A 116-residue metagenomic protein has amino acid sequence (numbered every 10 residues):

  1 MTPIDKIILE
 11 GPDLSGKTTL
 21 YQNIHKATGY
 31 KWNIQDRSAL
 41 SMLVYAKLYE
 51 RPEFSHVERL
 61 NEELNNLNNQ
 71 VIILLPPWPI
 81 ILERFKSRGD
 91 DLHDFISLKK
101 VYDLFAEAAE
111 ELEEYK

Functional and structural regions predicted by a protein language model:
M1-I4: Phosphate-binding P-loop
L9: Hydrophobic anchor at the beta1->P-loop junction of P-loop NTPases
P12-D13: The conserved Walker
G16: Conserved glycine(s) of the Walker
T19-L20: Hydrophobic positions on the alpha1 helix immediately C-terminal to the Walker A/P-loop
K26-L82: Glycine-rich phosphate-binding loop used to anchor ATP phosphates in small-molecule kinases, encompassing both
E62-A108: A glycine- and Lys/Arg-enriched "phosphate-lid" helix/loop adjacent to the NTP-binding pocket of small-molecule kinases
L75-P76, L112-K116: Phosphate-binding beta-loop-alpha motif at adenosine-nucleotide cofactor sites
